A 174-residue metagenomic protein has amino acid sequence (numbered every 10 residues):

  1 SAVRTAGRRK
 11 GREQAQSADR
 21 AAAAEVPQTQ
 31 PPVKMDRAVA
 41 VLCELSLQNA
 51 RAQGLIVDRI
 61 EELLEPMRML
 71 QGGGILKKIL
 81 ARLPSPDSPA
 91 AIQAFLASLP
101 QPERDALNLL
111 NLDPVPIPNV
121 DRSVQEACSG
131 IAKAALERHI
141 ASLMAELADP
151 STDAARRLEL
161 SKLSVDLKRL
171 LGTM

Functional and structural regions predicted by a protein language model:
S1-M174: A charged alpha-helical hairpin associated with nucleic-acid processing machineries
